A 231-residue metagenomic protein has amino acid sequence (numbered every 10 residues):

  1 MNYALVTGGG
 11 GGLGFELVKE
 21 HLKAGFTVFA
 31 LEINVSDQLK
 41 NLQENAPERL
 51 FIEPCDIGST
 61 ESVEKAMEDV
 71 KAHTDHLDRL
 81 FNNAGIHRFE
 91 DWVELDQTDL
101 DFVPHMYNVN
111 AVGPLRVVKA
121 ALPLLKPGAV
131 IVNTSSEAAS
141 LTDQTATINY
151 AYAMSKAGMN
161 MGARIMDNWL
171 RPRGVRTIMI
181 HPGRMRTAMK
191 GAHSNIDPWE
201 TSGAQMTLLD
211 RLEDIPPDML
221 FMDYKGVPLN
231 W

Functional and structural regions predicted by a protein language model:
V6-T7, N82-N83, V130-S136, R176-H181: Structural signature of the Rossmann-like NAD(P)-dependent dehydrogenase/reductase core
G10, G14-K19: N-terminal Rossmann NAD(P)H-binding glycine-rich loop of SDR-like oxidoreductase domains
A24-L39: Conserved glycine-rich Rossmann-like NAD(P)H-binding loop of the short-chain dehydrogenase/reductase
P54-K65: The beta1-alpha1 cofactor-binding region of Rossmann-like NAD(H)/NADP(H)-dependent oxidoreductases
D69-N82, R88: A glycine-rich helix->loop->beta "capping" turn within Rossmann-like NAD(P)(H)-dependent oxidoreductase domains
I86-H87, E94-H105, V130-R171: Catalytic loop of short-chain dehydrogenase/reductase
P172, M179-P182, G191-W231: C-terminal helical subdomain
